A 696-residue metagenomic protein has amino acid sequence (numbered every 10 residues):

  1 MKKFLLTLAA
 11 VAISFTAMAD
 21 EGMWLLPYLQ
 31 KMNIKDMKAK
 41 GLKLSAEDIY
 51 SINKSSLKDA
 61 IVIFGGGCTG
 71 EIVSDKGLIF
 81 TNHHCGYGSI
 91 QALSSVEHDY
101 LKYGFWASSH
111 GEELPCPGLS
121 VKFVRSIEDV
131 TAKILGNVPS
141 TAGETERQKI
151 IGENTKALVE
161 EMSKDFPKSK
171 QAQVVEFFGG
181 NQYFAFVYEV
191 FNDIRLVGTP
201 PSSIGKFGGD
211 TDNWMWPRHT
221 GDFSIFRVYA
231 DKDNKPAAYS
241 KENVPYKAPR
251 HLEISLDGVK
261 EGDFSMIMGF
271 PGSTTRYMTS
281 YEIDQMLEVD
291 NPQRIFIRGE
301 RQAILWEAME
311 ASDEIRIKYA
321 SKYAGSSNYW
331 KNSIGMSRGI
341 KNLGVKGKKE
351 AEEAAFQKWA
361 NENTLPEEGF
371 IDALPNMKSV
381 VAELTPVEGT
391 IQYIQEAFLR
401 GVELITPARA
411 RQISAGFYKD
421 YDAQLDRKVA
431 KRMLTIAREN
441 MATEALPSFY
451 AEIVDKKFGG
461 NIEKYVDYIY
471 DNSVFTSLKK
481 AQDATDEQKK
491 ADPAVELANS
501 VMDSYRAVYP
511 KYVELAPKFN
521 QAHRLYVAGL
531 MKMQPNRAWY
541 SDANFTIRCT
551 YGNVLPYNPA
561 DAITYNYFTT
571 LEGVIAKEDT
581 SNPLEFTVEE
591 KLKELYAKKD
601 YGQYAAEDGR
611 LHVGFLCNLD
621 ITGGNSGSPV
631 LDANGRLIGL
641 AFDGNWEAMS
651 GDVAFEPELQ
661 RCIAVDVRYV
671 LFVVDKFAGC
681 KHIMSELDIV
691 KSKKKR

Functional and structural regions predicted by a protein language model:
K2-F4, L8, A12-R696: Terminal presequence/propeptide segments associated with secretion/organelle targeting and zymogen/polyprotein
